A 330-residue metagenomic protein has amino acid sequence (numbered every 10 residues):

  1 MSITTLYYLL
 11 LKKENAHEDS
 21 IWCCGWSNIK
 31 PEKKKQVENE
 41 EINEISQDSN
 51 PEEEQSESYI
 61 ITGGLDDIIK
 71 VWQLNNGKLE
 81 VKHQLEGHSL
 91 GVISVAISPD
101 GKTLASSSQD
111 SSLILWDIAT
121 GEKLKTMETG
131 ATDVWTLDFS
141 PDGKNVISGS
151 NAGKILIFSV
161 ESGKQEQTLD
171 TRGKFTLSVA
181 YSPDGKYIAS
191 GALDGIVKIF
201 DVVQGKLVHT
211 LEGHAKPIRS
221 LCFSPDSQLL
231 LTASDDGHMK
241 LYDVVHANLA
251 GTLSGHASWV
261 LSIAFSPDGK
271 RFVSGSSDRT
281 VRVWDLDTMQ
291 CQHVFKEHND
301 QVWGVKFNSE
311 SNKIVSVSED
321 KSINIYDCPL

Functional and structural regions predicted by a protein language model:
E14-I21, L85-V92, E128-V134, D170-T176 (+3 more regions): WD40/WD-repeat beta-propeller blade N-cap
N28-K33, E54-S56, P99-D100, P141-D142 (+4 more regions): Residue-level detector of Asp-centered blade-edge/turn motifs that repeat once per structural unit in beta-propeller
G63-D66, S107-D110, G149-A152, G191-D194 (+4 more regions): Conserved strand-to-loop turn within each blade of WD40 beta-propeller repeats
I69-Q73, L113-W116, I155-F158, V197-F200 (+5 more regions): WD40-repeat beta-propellers
L74-G77, I118-G121, V160-G163, V202-G205 (+3 more regions): Short loop/turn segments that connect beta-strands within beta-propeller blades
W303-L330: Blade-level signature of beta-propeller repeat domains, shared across WD40, Kelch, NHL, RCC1 and BNR/Asp-box propellers
